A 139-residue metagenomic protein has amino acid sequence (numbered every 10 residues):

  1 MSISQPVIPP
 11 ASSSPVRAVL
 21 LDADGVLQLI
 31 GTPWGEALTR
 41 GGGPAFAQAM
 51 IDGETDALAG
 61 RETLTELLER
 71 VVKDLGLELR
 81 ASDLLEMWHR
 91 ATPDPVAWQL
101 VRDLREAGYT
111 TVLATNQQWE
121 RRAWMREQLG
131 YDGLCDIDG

Functional and structural regions predicted by a protein language model:
S2-T55, R70, D74-L77: Active-site neighborhood of HAD-like aspartate-dependent phosphohydrolases
V16, G108, C135-I137: Short, well-ordered alpha-helix to beta-strand connector turns
D22-G25, G60, L113, D138: Generic structural signal for small/hydrophobic residues in well-ordered secondary structure, especially within
P33, T92-P95, E120: Short alpha-helical
T55-L85: A metal-dependent, Asp-based hydrolase signature
S82-V112: Short, acidic loop-to-helix structural element flanking the phosphoryl-transfer center in phosphate-processing enzymes
N116: Cofactor-binding loop segments of dinucleotide-utilizing enzymes, especially the Rossmann-like FAD- and NAD(P)+-binding
W119-G139: Substrate-recognition "cap/lid" segment bordering the active-site pocket of phosphatases
